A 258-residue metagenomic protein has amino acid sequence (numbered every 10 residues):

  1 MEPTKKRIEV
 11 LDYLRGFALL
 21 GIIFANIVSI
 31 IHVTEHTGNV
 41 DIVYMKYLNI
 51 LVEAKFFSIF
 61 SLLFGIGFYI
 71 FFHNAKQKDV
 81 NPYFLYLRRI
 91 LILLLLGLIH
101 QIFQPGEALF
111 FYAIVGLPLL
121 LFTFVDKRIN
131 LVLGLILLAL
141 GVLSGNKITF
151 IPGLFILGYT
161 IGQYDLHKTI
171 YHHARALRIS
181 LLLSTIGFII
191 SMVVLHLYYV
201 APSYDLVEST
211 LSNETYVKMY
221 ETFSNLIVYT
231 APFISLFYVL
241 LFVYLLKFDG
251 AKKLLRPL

Functional and structural regions predicted by a protein language model:
M1-L258: Alpha-helical transmembrane segments and their immediate juxtamembrane cytosolic regions
